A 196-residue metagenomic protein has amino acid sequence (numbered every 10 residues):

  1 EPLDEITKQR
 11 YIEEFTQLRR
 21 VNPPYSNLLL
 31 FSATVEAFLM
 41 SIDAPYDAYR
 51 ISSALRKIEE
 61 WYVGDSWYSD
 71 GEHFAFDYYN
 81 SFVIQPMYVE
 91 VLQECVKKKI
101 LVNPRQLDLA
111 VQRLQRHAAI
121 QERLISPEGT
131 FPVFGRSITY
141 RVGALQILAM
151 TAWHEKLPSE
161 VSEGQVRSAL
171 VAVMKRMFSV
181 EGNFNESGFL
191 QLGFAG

Functional and structural regions predicted by a protein language model:
E1-V111, R123-A149: Aromatic-lined, polymer-binding surfaces characteristic of secreted/periplasmic polysaccharide-degrading enzymes
R105-G196: Non-catalytic carbohydrate-binding regions of carbohydrate-active enzymes
